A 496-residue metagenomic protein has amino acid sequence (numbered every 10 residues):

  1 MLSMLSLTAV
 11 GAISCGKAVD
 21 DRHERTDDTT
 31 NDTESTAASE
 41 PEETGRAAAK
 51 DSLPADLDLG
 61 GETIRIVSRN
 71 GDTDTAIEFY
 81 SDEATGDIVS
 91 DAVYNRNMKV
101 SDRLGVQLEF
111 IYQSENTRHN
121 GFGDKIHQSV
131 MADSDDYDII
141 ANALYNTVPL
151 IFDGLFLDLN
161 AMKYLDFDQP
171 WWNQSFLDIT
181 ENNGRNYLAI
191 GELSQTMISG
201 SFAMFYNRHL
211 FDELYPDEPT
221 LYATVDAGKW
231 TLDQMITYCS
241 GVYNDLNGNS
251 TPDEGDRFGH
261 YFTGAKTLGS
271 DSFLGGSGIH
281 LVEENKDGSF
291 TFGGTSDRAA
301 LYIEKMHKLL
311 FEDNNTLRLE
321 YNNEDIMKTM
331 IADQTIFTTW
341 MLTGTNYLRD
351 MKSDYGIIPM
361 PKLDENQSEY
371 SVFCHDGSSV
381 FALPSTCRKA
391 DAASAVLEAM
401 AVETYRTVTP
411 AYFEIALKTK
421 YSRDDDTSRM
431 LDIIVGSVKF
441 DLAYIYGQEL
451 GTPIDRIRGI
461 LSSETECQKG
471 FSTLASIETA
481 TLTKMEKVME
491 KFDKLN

Functional and structural regions predicted by a protein language model:
M1-K50, R65-I66, V100, D136-N142 (+7 more regions): Gram-positive cell-envelope targeting signals
G60-S90, V106-I111, D138-I139, H260 (+1 more regions): Short, well-ordered beta-strand elements
R103-E181: Extracytoplasmic "Venus flytrap"/periplasmic binding protein-like
I151-N160, N173-A223, F262-K286, D376-P384: Periplasmic solute-binding protein
Y164-W171, V225, D253, I279-L301 (+1 more regions): Short, solvent-exposed loop/beta-turn-alpha elements that line the ligand-binding surface or hinge of extracytoplasmic
I236-C239, S272-E320: Glycine-centered hinge/linker elements that transmit conformational signals in sensory and ligand-binding systems
R349-L417: Extracytoplasmic/periplasmic substrate-recognition and gating elements
C387-S394, T404-N496: Conserved C-terminal helix/tail region of periplasmic/extracytoplasmic solute-binding proteins
